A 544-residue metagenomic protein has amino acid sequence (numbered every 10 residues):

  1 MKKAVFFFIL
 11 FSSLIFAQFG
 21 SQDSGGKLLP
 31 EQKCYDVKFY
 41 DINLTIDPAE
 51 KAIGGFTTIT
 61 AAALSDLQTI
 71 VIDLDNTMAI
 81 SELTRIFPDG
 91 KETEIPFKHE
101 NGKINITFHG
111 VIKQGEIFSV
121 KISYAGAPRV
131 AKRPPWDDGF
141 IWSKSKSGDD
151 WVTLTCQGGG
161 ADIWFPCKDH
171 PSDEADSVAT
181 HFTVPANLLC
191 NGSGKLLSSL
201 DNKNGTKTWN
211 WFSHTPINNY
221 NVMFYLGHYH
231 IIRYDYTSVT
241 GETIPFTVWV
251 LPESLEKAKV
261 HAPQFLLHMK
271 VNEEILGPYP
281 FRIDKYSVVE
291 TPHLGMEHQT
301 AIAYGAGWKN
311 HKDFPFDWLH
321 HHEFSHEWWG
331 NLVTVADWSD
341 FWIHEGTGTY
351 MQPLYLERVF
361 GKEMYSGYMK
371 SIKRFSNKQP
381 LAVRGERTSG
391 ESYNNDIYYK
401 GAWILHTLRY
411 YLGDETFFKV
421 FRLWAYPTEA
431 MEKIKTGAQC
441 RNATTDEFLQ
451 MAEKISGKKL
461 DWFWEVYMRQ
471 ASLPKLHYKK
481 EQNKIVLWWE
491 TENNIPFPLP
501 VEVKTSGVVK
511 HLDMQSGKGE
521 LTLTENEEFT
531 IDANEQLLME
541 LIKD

Functional and structural regions predicted by a protein language model:
A17-G54, D66, S81, S145-G148 (+2 more regions): N-terminal, polar/Ser/Thr-rich
L29-Q32, Q114, S123-V178, I232-D235 (+1 more regions): Glycine/proline-rich low-complexity spacer/linker segments in large multi-domain proteins
G55, C156-Q157, K168-H321, Y350: Hydrophobic helix-coil surface modules that form long, contiguous segments used for peptide/substrate interaction
T77-S143, G205, K518-E525: A surface-exposed beta-strand-loop module
I80-I86, L460, E481-N534: Beta-strand-rich binding/interaction modules
C156, I302-S366: Zinc-dependent metallopeptidase catalytic helix centered on the HExxH motif and its immediate flanking segment
H214, F341, E345-L412, T428-K433 (+1 more regions): Acidic/His/Gly-enriched intrinsically disordered linker/tail segments that often contain short helix/coil "MoRF-like"
N394-E481, I485: Amphipathic alpha-helical substructures
